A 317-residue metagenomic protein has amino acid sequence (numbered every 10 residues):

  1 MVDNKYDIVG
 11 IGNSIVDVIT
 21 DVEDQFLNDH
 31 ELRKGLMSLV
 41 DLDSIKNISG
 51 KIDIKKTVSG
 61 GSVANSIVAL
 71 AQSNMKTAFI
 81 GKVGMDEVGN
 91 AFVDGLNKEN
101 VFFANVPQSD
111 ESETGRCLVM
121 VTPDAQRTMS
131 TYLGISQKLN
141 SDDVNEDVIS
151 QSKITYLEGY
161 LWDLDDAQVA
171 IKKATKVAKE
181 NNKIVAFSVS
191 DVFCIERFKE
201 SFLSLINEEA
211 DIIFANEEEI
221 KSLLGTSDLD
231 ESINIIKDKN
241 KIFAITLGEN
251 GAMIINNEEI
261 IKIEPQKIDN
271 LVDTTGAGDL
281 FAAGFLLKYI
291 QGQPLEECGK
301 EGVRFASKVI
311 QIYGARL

Functional and structural regions predicted by a protein language model:
M1-I80, N90-A91, K98: Glycine-rich phosphate/adenosyl-contacting loop at the front of the ribokinase-like
M1-V9, S14, N28-L36, K51 (+3 more regions): Conserved phosphate-binding/catalytic region of the ribokinase-like
I67-K76, V121-T122, L287-Q291: Alpha-helix C-terminal capping segments
T77, F103, V185-A186, F243: Hydrophobic beta-strand scaffold residues
G95-S112: A glycine-rich helix N-cap at a beta->alpha junction
A104-Q108, V119-L164: Conserved phosphate-binding/catalytic loop of the ribokinase/pfkB sugar-kinase fold
I154-E231, N250-A252: Conserved beta-alpha-beta core of the PfkB/ribokinase-like small-molecule kinase fold
